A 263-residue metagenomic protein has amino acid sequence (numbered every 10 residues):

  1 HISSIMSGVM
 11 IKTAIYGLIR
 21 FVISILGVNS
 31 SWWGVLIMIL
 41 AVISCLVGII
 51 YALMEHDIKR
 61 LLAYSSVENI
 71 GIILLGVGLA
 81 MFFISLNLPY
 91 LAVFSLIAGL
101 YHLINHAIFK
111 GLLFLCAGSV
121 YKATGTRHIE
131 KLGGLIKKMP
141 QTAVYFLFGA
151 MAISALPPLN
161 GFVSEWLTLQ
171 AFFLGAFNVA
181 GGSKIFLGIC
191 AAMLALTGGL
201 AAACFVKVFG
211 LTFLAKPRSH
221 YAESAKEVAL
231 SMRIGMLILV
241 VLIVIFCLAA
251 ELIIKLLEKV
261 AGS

Functional and structural regions predicted by a protein language model:
H1-V228, L248: Hydrophobic transmembrane alpha-helices and their helix-loop junctions in integral membrane proteins
K226-S263: Hard-cation-handling environments
